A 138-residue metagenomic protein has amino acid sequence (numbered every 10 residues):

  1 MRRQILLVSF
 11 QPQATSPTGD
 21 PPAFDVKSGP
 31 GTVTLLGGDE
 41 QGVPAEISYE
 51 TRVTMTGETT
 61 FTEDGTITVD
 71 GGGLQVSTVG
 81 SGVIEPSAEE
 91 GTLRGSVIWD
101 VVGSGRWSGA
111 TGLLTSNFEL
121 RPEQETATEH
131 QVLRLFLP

Functional and structural regions predicted by a protein language model:
M1-P138: Beta-strand-enriched cores of mature, soluble protein domains
